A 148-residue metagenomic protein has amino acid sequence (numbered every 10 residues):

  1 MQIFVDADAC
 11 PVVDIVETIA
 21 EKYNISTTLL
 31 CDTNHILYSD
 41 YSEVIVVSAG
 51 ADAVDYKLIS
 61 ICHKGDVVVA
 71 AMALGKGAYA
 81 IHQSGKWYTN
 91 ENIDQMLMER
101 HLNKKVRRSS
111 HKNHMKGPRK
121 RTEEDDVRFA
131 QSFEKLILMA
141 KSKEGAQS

Functional and structural regions predicted by a protein language model:
Q2-S148: Nuclease catalytic cores that cleave nucleic-acid phosphodiester bonds, predominantly acidic two-metal-ion
